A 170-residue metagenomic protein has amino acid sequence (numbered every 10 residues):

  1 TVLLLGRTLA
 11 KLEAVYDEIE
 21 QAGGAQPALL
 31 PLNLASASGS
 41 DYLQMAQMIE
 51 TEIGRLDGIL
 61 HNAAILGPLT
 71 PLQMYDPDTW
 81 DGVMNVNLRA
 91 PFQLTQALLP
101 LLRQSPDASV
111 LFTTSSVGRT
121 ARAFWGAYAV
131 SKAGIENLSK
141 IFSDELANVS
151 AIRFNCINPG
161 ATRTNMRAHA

Functional and structural regions predicted by a protein language model:
T1-A14: Conserved glycine-rich Rossmann-like NAD(P)H-binding loop of the short-chain dehydrogenase/reductase
A22-S38: Rossmann-fold cofactor-recognition segment
M45, T70-L72, D76-D81: Substrate-binding pocket helix/loop in short-chain dehydrogenase/reductase
N62-P68: Conserved NAD(P)H cofactor-binding loop of Rossmann-fold oxidoreductase domains
T95, S131: Active-site helix of classical SDR
S115: Residue(s) in the substrate-gating loop at a strand-loop-helix junction that position the organic substrate next
T120, I141-I152: Active-site-adjacent segment of SDR/Rossmann-fold oxidoreductases
